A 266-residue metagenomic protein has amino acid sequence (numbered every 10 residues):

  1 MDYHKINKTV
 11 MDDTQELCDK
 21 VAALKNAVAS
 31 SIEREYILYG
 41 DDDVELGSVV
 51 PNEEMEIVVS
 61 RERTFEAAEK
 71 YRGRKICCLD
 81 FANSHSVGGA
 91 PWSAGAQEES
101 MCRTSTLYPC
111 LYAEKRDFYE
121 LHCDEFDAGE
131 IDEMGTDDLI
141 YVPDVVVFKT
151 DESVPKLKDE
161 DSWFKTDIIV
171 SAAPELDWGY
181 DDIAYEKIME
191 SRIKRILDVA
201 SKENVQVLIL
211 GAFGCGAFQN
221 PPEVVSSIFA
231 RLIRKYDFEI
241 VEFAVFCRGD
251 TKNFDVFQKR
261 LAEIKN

Functional and structural regions predicted by a protein language model:
M1-N266: Macrodomain-like recognition of ADP-ribose-binding/processing modules
